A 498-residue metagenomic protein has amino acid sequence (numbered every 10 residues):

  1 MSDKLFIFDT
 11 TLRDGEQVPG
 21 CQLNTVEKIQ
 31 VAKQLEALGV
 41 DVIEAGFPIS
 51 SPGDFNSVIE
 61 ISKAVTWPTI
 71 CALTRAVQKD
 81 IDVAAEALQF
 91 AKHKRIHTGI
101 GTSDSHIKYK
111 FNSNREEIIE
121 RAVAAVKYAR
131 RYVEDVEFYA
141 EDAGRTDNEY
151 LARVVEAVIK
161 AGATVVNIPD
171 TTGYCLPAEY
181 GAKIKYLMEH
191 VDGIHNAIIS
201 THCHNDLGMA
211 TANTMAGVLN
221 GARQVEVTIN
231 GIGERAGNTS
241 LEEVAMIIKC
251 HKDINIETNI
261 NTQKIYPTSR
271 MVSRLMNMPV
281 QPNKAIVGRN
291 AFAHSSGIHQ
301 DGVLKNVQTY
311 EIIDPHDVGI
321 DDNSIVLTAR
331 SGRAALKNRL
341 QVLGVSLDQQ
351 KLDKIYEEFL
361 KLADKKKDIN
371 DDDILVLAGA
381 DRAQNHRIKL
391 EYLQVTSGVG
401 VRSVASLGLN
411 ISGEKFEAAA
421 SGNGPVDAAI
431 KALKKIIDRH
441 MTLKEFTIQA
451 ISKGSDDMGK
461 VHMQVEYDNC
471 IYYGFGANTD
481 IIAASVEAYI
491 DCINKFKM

Functional and structural regions predicted by a protein language model:
K4-L5, T11, M246, D253-A419 (+1 more regions): A mid-to-C-terminal "edge-of-domain" accessory segment
L5-I7, Q17-V42, F55-A64, Q78-I199 (+1 more regions): Alpha/beta enzyme core
D14, V18-P19, F47-P52, S103-S105 (+5 more regions): Short, small-residue-enriched loops and turns at beta-alpha junctions that line or gate enzyme active sites
Q17, Q30-V31, D368-Y472, G476-A483: Non-catalytic terminal/interface segments that mediate subunit docking, oligomerization, and allosteric communication
L38, A64, A87, A91 (+12 more regions): Change "in soluble alpha/beta enzymes" to "in soluble alpha/beta proteins
W67, P169-T171, E226-E234, K249-T258 (+3 more regions): Short beta-alpha connecting loops at secondary-structure transitions that line or flank enzyme active sites
C175, A182-K305: Catalytic alpha/beta core domains of metabolic enzymes, predominantly
